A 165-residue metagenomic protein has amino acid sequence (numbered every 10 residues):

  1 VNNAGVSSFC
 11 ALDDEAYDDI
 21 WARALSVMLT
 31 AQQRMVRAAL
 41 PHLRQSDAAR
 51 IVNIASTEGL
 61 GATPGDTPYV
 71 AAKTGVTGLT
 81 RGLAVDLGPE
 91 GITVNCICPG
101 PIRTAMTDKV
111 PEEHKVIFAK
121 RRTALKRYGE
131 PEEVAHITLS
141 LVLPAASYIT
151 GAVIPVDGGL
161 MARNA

Functional and structural regions predicted by a protein language model:
V6, Y17-Q33, V52, V76 (+2 more regions): Catalytic Tyr-X3-Lys loop
S7-A22, Q45, G65-P68, D108-P111: Conserved mid-core segment of classical short-chain dehydrogenase/reductases
V36, A72, T80: Active-site helix of classical SDR
P41, V85-D86, S147: Alpha-helical segment proximal to the catalytic Tyr-Lys
S56: Residue(s) in the substrate-gating loop at a strand-loop-helix junction that position the organic substrate next
G61, T138-L139, T150-A165: Short C-terminal tail/terminal secondary-structure segment of NAD(P)H-dependent dehydrogenase/reductase domains
G88, T93, I149-G151: Short, small/polar-rich loop/turn modules that mediate ligand/substrate recognition or access, typified
T123-V134: A conserved structural motif in NAD(P)-dependent oxidoreductases
